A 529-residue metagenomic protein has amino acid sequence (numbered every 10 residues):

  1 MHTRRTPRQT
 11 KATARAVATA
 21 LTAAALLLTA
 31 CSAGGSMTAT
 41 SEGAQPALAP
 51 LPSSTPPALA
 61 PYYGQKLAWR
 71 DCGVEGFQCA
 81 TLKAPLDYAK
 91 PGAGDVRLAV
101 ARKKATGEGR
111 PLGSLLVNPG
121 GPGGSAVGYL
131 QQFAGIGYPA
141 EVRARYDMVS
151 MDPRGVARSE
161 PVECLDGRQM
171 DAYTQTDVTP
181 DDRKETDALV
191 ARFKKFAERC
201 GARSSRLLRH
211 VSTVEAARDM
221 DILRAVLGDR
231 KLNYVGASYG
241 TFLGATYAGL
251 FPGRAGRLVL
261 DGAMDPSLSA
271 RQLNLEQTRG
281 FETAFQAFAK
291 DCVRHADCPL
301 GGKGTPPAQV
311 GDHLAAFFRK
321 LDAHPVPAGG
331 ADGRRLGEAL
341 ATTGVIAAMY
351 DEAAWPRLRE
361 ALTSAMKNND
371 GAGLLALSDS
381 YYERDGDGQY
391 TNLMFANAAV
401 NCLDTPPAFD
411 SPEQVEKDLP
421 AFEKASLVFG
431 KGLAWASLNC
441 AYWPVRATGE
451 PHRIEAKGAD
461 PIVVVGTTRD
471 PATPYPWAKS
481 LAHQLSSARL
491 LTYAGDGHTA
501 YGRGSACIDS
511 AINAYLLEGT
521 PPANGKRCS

Functional and structural regions predicted by a protein language model:
H2-A20, L28-V178, K184, A217 (+5 more regions): Catalytic-loop region of hydrolases
S125, R218, G236-A248: Glycine-rich nucleophile elbow surrounding the catalytic serine of serine-hydrolase chemistry
E163-Q175, T246-H313, E360-G386: A catalytic-pocket lid/entrance helix-loop region that shapes and gates access to the active site across common
L227-Y239: Alpha/beta-hydrolase fold nucleophile elbow
G311-D460, G504: Alpha/beta-hydrolase fold active-site neighborhood
V463-R469: Conserved strand-to-loop "acid loop" that flanks and positions the catalytic carboxylate
P471-P476: Conserved alpha/beta-hydrolase "acid-adjacent" motif
A494-A500: Histidine-bearing beta->alpha loop at or near hydrolase active sites
